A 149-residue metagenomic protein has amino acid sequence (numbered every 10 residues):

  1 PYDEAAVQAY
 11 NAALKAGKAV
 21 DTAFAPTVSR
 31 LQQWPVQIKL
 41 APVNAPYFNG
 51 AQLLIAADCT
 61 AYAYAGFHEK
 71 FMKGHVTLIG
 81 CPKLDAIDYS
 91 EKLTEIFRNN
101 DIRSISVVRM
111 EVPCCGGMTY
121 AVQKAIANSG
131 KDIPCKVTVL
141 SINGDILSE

Functional and structural regions predicted by a protein language model:
P1-E149: Iron-sulfur-associated redox domains of electron-transfer enzymes in respiratory and anaerobic energy metabolism
